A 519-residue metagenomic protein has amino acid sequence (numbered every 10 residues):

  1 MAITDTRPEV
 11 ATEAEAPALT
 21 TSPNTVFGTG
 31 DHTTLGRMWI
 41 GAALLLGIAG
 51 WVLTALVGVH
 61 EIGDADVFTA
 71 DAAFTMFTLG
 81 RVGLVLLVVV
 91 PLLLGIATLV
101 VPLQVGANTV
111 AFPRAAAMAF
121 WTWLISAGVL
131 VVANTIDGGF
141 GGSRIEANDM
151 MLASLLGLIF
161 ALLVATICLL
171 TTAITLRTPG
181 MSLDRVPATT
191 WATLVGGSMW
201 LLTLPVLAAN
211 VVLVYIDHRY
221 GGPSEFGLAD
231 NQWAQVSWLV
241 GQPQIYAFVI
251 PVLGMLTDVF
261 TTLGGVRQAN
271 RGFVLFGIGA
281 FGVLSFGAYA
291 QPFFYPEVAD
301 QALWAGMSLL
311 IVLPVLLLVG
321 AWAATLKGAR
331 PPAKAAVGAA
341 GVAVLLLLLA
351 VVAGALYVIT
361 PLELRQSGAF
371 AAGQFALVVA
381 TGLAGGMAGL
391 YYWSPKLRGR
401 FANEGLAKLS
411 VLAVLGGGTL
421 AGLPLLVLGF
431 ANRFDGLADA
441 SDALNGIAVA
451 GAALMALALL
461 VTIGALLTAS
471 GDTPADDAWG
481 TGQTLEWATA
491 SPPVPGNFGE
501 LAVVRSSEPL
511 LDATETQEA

Functional and structural regions predicted by a protein language model:
M1-V10: N-terminal acidic, proline/glycine-rich, low-complexity intrinsically disordered segments
A2, G36-G141, N148-I174, A188-G264 (+4 more regions): Hydrophobic cores of alpha-helical transmembrane segments in multi-pass integral membrane proteins
E9-T25, L56: Short, contiguous pre-domain boundary segments
L19-L35, T178: Cytosolic juxtamembrane amphipathic/interface segments immediately preceding and feeding into a transmembrane helix
L183-V186: Non-catalytic macromolecular-recognition regions in eukaryotic signaling proteins
L364: Glycine-rich "HGGG/HGxG" loop immediately N-terminal to the catalytic nucleophile of the alpha/beta-hydrolase
Q517-A519: Short, charged juxtamembrane terminal tails flanking transmembrane helices
